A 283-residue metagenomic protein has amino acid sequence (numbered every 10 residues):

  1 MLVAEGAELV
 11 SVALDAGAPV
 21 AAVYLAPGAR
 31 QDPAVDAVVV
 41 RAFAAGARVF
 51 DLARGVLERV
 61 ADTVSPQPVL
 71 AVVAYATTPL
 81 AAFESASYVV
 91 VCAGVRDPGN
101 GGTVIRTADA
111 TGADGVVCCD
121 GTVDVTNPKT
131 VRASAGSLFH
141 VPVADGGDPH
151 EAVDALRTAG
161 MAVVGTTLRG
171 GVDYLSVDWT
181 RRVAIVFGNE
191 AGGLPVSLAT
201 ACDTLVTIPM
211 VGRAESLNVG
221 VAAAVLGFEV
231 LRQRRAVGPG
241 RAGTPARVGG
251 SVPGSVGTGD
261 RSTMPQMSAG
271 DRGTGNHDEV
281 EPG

Functional and structural regions predicted by a protein language model:
M1-D62, P239, T244-V252, M264 (+1 more regions): N-terminal positively charged helical leader segments and presequences
A7, G28-R30, V56, A76 (+3 more regions): Short glycine-rich anion-binding loops that position phosphate/pyrophosphate groups of nucleotides and phosphorylated
E8, D15, R41, F50 (+2 more regions): RNA substrate-binding interface of SAM-dependent RNA methyltransferases
P19, A45-A47, P66-Q67, S85-Y88 (+2 more regions): Short coil/turn connectors at secondary-structure junctions
A110-T111, T122-L138, V196-R241: Structured adenosyl-cofactor binding patch, chiefly the S-adenosyl-L-methionine
G160, T263-Q266: Residue-level detector of intrinsically disordered terminal segments
V164-A214, N218: Active-site/ligand-binding-proximal alpha/beta "capping" segment
D260-S262, D271, N276-D278: Intrinsic-disorder-associated, low-complexity terminal segments enriched in Asp/Asn/His/Tyr and depleted of Lys/Arg
